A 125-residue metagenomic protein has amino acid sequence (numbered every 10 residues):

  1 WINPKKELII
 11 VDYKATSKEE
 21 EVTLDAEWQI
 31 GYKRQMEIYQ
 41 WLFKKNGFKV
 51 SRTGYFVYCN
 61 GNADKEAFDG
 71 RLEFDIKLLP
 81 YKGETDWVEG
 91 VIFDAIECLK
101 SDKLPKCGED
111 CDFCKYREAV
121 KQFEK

Functional and structural regions predicted by a protein language model:
W1-V22, Y39: Conserved catalytic cores of phosphodiester-cleaving nucleases, focusing on short active-site segments
E20-D25, F68: Short acidic, glycine/proline-rich loop/turn micro-motifs
D25-Y32, Y81, T85: Flexible, glycine- and charge-enriched loops at secondary-structure boundaries
W28-L42: Short, charged, amphipathic alpha-helix that recurs within catalytic cores of restriction-modification and other
Q40-K125: Metal-dependent nuclease catalytic regions and adjoining charged, substrate-binding loops involved in nucleic-acid end
